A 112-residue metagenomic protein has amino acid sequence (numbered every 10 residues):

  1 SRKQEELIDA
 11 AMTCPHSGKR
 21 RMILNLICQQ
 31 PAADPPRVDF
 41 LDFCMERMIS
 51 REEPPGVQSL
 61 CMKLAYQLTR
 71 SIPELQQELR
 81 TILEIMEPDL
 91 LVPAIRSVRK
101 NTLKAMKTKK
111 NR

Functional and structural regions predicted by a protein language model:
S1, Q30-D39, T69-E78, K109-R112: Flexible loop/turn segments at the boundaries of HEAT repeats in alpha-solenoid HEAT proteins
S1-L41: Helix-adjacent hinge/juxtasegments
E6-C14, F43-R51, I82-L90: Alpha-solenoid HEAT/Armadillo-like helical repeat scaffolds in large eukaryotic proteins
H16-G18, E53-G56, V92-P93: Alpha-helix N-cap/helix-start positions at coil->helix boundaries
C28, Y66-Q67, L103-K104: Structural signature of alpha-helical solenoid repeat scaffolds
R80-R112: Eukaryotic acidic, Ser/Thr-rich intrinsically disordered low-complexity regions
